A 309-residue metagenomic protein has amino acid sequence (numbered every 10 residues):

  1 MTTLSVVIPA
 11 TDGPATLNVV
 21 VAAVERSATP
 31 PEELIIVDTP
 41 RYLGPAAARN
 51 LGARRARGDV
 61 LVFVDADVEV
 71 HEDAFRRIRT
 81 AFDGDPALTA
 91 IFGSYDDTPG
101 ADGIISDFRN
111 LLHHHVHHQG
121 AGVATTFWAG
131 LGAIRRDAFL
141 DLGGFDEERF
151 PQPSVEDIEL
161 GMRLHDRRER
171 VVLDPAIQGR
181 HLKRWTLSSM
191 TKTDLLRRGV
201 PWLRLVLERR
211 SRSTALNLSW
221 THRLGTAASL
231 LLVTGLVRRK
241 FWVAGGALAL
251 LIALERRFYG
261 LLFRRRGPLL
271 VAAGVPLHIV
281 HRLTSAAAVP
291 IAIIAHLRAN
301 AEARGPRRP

Functional and structural regions predicted by a protein language model:
T2-S5, E33, E159: Cell-envelope/extracellular polymer assembly enzymes that use nucleotide-activated donors
A22-P31: Short, acidic, metal-binding catalytic loop of nucleotide-sugar glycosyltransferases
P40-A56, R77, A129: Glycine-rich, basic loop-to-helix element that forms the pyrophosphate-binding segment of sugar-nucleotide handling
L61: Short aromatic/hydrophobic "clamp" motif used to bind/position activated sugar donors
D73-I104: Conserved donor NDP-sugar-binding/catalytic core segment of glycosyltransferases
G93-Y95, D107-T126: Short, flexible, basic/aromatic active-site loop/helix in glycosyltransferases
P151-S213: Catalytic donor/gating beta->alpha subdomain of glycosyltransferases that bind UDP-sugars
G225-H296: Membrane-embedded multi-pass helical conduit in multi-pass membrane proteins, especially envelope-biosynthetic
